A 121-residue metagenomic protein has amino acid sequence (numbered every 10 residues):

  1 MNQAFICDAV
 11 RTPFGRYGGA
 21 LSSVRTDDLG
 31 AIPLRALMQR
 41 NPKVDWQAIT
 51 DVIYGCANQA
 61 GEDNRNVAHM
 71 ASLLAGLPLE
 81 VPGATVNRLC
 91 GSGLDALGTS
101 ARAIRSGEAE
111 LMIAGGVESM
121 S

Functional and structural regions predicted by a protein language model:
M1-A71, A75: Conserved active-site "lid/cap" helical segment
V10-P13, G55-Q59, R88-S92, G116-S121: Acidic, glycine-rich active-site loops and adjacent beta-strand->loop/helix elements that engage anionic groups
V24, C56-E110: Conserved catalytic cysteine-centered active-site region of acyl-thioester-dependent Claisen-condensing enzymes
R105-S106, E110-S121: Flexible glycine-/small-residue-enriched beta->alpha junction loops that bind anionic phosphate/pyrophosphate groups
